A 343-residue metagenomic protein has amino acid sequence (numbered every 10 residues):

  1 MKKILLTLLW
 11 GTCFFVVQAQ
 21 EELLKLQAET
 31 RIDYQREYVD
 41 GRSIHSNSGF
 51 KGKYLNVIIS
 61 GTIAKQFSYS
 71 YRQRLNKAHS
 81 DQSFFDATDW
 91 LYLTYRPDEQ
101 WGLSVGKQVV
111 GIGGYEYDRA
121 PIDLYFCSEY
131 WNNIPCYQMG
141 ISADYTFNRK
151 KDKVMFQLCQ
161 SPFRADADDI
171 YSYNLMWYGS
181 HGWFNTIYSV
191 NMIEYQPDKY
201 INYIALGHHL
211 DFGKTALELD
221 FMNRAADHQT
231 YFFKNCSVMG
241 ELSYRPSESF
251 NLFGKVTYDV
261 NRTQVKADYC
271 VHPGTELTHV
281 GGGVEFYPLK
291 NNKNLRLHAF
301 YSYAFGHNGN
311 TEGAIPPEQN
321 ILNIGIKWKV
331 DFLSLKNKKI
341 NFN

Functional and structural regions predicted by a protein language model:
M1-E22: Bacterial Sec-dependent N-terminal signal peptides
Q18, Y54-N56, S60, F67 (+11 more regions): A general secondary-structure boundary signal
E21-Q35, S46-S161, D169, G179-S180: Outer membrane beta-barrel
E29-H45, D81, R96, F184-V190 (+1 more regions): Outer-membrane beta-barrel pore domains
H45-G49, I122-F126, P162-F163, N174-W177 (+3 more regions): Short, low-complexity, polar/charged sequence segments that are solvent-exposed and flexible
Q138-G140, S172-N174, A205: Short glycine-rich loop/turn motifs
V154-N202: Loop-centered beta-sheet repeat module
